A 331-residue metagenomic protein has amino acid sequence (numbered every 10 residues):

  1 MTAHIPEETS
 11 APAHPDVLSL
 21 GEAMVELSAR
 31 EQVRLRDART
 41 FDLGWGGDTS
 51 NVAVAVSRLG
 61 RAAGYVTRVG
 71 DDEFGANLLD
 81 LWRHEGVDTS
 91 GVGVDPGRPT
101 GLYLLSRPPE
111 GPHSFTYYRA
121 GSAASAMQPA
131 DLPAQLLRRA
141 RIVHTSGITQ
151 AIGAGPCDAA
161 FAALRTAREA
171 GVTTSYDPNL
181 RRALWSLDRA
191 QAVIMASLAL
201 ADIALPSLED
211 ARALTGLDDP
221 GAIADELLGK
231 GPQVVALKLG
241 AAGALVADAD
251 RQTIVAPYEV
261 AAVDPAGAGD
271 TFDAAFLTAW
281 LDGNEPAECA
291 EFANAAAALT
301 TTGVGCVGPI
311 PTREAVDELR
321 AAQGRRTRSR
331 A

Functional and structural regions predicted by a protein language model:
M1-L18, R165-E169, G216-A331: Conserved phosphate-binding/catalytic region of the ribokinase-like
T2-D88, A261-V263, T327-A331: Glycine-rich phosphate/adenosyl-contacting loop at the front of the ribokinase-like
S19-L20, G91, S175-Y176, L205-P206 (+1 more regions): General beta-strand structural signal in soluble alpha/beta enzymes
V54, L102-S106, G243-V246: Short beta-strand scaffold segments in enzyme catalytic cores
V56, S207, G269: Short, conserved phosphate/pyrophosphate- and ester-handling motifs at nucleotide-, phospho-/glycolipid
A62, T173, I203, Q233-V234: Proline-centered loop/turn at the N-terminus of a beta-strand
A62-G147, E318-A331: Conserved N-terminal subdomain of the carbohydrate kinase-like
I142, I148-D225, A242-A244: Conserved beta-alpha-beta core of the PfkB/ribokinase-like small-molecule kinase fold
